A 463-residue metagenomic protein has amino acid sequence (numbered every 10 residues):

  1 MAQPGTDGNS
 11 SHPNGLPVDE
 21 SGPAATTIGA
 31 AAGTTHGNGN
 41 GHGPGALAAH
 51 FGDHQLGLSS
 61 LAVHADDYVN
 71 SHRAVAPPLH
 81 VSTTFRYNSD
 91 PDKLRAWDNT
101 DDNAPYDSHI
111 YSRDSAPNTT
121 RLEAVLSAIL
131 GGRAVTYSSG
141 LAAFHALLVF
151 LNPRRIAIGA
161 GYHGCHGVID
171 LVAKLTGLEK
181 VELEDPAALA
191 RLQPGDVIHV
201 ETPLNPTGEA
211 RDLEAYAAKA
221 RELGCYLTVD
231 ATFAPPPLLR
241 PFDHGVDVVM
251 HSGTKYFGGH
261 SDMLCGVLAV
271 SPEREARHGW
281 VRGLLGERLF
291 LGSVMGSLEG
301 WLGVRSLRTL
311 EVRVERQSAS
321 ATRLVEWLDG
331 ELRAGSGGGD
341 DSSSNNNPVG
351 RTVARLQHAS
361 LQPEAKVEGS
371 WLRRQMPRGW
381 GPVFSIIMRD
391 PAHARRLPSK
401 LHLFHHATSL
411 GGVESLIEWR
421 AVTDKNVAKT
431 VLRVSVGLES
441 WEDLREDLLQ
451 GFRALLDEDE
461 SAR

Functional and structural regions predicted by a protein language model:
M1-Y106, E460-R463: N-terminal glycine-rich, Lys/His-bearing helix-loop that initiates the first secondary-structure elements of many
A2-G8, H12-G22, H36-N40, G132 (+7 more regions): PLP-dependent enzyme catalytic core of the Aspartate aminotransferase-like
A2-Q3, P78-L79, T84-F150, G161-A173: Conserved N-terminal alpha-helix of the aminotransferase class I/II PLP-enzyme fold
E20, T27-G29, G33, G37-Q55 (+4 more regions): Conserved PLP-enzyme active-site core in the AAT-like
A46, F51, S60, H64 (+5 more regions): Conserved C-terminal alpha-helix-loop-beta "cap" of PLP-dependent enzymes that closes/shapes the active-site mouth
T84, D90, V270-E275, L307 (+1 more regions): Short loop segments at secondary-structure junctions
L284, R396-H402, D447-F452: Short amphipathic alpha-helices in soluble, non-transmembrane regions that often serve as interface/regulatory elements
